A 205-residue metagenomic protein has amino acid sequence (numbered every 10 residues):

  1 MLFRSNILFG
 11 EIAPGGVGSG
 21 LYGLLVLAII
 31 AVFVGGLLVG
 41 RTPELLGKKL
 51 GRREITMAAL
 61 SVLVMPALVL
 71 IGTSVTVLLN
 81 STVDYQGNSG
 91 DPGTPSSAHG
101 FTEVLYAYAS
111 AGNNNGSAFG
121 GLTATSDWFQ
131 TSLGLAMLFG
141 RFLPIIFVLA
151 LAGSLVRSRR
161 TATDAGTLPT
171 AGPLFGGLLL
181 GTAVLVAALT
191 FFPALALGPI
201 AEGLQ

Functional and structural regions predicted by a protein language model:
I12-A28, D127-F142, P173-L178, L185: Membrane-entry segments of alpha-helical transmembrane domains in multi-pass membrane proteins
Y22-R41, L135-S158: Transmembrane alpha-helical segments in integral membrane proteins
V26-G36, V62-V75, L149-G153, L178-F191: Hydrophobic core segments of alpha-helical transmembrane domains in multi-pass membrane transport and ion-translocation
L37-G51, A150-A171: Alpha-helical transmembrane segments
L50-M65, T170-T182: Alpha-helical transmembrane segments and their helix-start/interface "positive-inside/aromatic belt" motifs in integral
L70, S74-N113, A118-G121, T125 (+2 more regions): Extended, low-charge hydrophobic alpha-helical regions
T190-Q205: Juxtamembrane boundary at the C-terminal end of a transmembrane helix
